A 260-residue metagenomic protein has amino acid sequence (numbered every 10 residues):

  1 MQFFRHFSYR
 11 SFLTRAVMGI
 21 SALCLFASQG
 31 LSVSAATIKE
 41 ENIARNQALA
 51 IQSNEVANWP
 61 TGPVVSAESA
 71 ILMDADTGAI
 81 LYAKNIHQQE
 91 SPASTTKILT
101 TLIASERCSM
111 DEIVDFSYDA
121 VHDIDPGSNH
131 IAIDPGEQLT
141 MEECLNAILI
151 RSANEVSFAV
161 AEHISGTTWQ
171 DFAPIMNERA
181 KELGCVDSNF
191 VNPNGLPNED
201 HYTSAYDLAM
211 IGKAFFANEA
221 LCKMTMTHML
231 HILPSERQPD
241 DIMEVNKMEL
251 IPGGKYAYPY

Functional and structural regions predicted by a protein language model:
M1-R10: N-terminal secretory signal peptides that target proteins for export/translocation
Y9-V33: Sec-dependent N-terminal signal peptides of Gram-positive bacterial secreted proteins and lipoproteins
S11, V17, A67, D125 (+4 more regions): Hydrophobic alpha-helical segments and their boundary regions
S34-Y206, M210, F215-E219: Active-site-adjacent loops and short helices of periplasmic peptidoglycan-processing enzymes
C185-V186, P197-Y202, Y206-Y260: Domain-terminus/edge residues, biased toward the C-terminal soluble/receptor-binding domains of extracytoplasmic
